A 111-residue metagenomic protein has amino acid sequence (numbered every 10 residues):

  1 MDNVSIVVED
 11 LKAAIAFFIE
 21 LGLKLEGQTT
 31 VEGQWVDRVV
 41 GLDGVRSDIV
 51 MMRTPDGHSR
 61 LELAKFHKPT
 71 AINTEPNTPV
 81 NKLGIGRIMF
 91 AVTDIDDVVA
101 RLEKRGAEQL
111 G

Functional and structural regions predicted by a protein language model:
M1-E9, D48-H67, T74-R101: Vicinal oxygen chelate
D2, E26, G86, L110-G111: A short, local hydrophobic-aromatic micro-motif
V7-H58, D97, K104: Core segments of cupin and vicinal oxygen chelate
T30-V31, F66-K68: Histidine- and/or cysteine-centered catalytic micro-motif in compact active-site loops
G33, A71-I72: Short loop/beta submotifs within extracellular cysteine-rich repeat domains
V36, P79-N81, G106: Short, flexible coil/turn micro-motifs enriched in small/turn-prone residues
V45, L83, E108: Structured loop/turn residues at beta-strand edges in well-structured enzyme cores
I95, G106-G111: Short, intrinsically disordered, charge-balanced linker/junction segments flanking boundaries in proteins
